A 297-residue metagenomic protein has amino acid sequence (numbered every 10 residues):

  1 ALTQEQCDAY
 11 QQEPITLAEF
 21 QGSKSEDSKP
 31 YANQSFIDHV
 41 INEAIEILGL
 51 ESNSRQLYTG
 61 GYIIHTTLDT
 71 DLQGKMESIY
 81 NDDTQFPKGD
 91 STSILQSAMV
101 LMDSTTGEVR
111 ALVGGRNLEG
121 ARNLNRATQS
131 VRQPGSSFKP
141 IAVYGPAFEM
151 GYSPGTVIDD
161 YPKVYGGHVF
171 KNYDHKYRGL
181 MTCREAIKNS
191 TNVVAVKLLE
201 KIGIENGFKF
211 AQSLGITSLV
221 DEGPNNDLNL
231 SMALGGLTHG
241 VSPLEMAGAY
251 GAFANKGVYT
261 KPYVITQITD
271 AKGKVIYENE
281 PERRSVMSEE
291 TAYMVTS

Functional and structural regions predicted by a protein language model:
A1, Q21-Y31, T59-T67, P87-K88 (+6 more regions): Second-shell loop/turn segments in exported
A1-T67, Q212, T217, S231-G235: Non-catalytic, structured segments within soluble enzyme domains
L2-Y10, S52-Y58, Q85-Q96, G155-T156 (+2 more regions): Surface-exposed patches in mature extracellular/periplasmic domains of secreted proteins
E26-D27, Y152-G207, N229, Y259 (+1 more regions): Conserved catalytic neighborhood of penicillin-recognizing serine enzymes
H39-E46, L101-L118, E149-Y152, K163 (+6 more regions): Glycine-rich, acidic and aromatic/proline-enriched surface loops and short helix-turn segments that act as binding
T66-P87, M99-L101, L112, E119-S130 (+1 more regions): A penicillin-recognizing enzyme superfamily signal
M76, G107, R132-I158, A186 (+2 more regions): Active-site SXXK
V169-F170, G203-M246: Mid-domain, small-residue-enriched loop/turn segments at the edges of structured enzyme/sensor domains
